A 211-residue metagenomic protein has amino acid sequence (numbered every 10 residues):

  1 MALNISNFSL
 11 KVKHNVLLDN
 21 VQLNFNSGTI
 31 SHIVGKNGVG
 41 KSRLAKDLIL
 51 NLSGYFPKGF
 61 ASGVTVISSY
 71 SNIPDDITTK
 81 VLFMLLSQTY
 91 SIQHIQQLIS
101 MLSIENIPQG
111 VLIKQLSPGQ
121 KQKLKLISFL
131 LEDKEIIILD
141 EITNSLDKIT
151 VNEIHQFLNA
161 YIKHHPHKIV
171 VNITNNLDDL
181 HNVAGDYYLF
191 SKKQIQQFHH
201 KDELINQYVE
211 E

Functional and structural regions predicted by a protein language model:
L3-I5, L18-N20: Conserved structural motif at the start of ABC-family nucleotide-binding domains
V34-K36: The feature captures the beta-strand-to-loop junction immediately N-terminal to the Walker
A45-Q88: ABC ATPase nucleotide-binding domain signature region
L112-G119: Conserved ABC ATPase signature
L126: Hydrophobic anchor residue at the start of the ABC signature
D140, D147: ABC-family nucleotide-binding domains
N176-N182: Conserved H-loop
Q194-E211: Conserved beta-strand-loop-alpha-helix hinge in the C-terminal portion of ABC ATPase nucleotide-binding domains
